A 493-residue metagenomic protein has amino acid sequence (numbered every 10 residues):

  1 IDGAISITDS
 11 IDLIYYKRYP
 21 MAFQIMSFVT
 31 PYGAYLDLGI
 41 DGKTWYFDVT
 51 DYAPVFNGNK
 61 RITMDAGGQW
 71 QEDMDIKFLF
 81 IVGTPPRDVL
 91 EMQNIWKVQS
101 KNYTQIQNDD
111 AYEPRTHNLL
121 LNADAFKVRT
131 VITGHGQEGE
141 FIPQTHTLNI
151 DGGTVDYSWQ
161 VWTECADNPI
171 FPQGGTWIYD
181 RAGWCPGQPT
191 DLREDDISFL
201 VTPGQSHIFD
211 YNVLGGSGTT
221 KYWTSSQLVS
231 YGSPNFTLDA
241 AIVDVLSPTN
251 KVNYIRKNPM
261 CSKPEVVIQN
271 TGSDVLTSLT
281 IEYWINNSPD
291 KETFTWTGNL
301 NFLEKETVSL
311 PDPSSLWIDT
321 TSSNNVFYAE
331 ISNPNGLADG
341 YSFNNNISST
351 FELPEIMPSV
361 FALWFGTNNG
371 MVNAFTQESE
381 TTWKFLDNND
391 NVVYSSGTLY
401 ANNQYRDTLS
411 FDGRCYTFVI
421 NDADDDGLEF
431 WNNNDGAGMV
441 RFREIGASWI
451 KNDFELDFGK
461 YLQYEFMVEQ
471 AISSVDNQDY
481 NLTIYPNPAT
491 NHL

Functional and structural regions predicted by a protein language model:
I1-I242, L246-P248, I255-S262, T271-D274 (+3 more regions): Extracellular/secretory-pathway and virion-surface proteins
T30, T163-P203, L214-G216, F351-A471: Loop and turn regions of beta-sandwich accessory domains that flank beta-strands and are enriched in small/polar
A53-G58, L316-V326, D425-N432: Short glycine/proline/serine/threonine-rich loop/turn segments at secondary-structure transition edges
E113-R115, E304-L310, I347-S349, Y405-D407 (+1 more regions): Short strand-edge motifs at loop-to-beta-strand transitions and within beta-strands of extracellular beta-rich domains
D124-F126, M260-P264, S359-L363, N491-L493: Structural beta-strand segments of beta-rich domains
P143-S158, N286-N287, N344, L386-N389 (+1 more regions): Short strand-turn-strand beta-turns centered on an Asx-Gly dipeptide
L214-V360, A471-I472: Extracellular/luminal regions of secreted and cell-surface proteins that mediate adhesion/ECM remodeling
I356, S473-L493: Surface-exposed, proline-anchored Ser/Thr-rich loop/turn motifs
